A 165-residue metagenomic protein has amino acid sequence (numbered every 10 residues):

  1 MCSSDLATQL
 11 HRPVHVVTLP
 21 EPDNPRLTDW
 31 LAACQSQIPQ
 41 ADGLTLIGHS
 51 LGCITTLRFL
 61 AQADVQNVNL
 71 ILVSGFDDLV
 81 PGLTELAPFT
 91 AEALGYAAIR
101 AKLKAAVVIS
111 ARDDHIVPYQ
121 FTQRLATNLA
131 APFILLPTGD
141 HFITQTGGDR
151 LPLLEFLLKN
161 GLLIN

Functional and structural regions predicted by a protein language model:
T18-P22, I71-V80: Active-site nucleophile loop of the alpha/beta-hydrolase fold
P25, G139-L151: Catalytic histidine-centered segment of alpha/beta-hydrolase-like enzymes
I47-L57: Gly/Ala-rich beta-loop-alpha elbow adjacent to hydrolase catalytic centers
K102, V107-S110, D114: Short beta-strand/loop motif that positions the catalytic acidic residue of the alpha/beta-hydrolase fold
R112-V117, H141: Acidic catalytic loop of the alpha/beta-hydrolase fold
G147-N165: Catalytic active-site module of serine/aspartate enzymes centered on a nucleophile-bearing elbow/loop
